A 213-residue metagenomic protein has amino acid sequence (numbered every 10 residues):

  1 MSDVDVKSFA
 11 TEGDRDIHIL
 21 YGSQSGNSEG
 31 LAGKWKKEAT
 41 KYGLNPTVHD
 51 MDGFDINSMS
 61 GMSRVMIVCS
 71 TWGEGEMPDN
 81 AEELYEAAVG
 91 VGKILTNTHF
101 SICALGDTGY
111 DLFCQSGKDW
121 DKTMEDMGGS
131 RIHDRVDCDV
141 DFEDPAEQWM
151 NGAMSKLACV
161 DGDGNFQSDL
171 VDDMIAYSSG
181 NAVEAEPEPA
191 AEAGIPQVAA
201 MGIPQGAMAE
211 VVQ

Functional and structural regions predicted by a protein language model:
M1-D16, G26-G30, E38-Y42, V48-H49 (+1 more regions): FMN-binding flavodoxin-like domain, especially the glycine-rich phosphate-binding loop
I19-Y21: Non-catalytic terminal/interface segments that mediate subunit docking, oligomerization, and allosteric communication
